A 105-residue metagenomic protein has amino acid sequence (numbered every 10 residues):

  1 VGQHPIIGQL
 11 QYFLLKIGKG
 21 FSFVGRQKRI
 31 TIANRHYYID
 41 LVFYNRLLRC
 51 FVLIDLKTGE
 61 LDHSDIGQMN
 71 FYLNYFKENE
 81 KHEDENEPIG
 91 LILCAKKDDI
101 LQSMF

Functional and structural regions predicted by a protein language model:
V1-F105: Charged, terminal alpha-helix-loop-beta segments that serve as non-catalytic nucleic-acid engagement and/or assembly
